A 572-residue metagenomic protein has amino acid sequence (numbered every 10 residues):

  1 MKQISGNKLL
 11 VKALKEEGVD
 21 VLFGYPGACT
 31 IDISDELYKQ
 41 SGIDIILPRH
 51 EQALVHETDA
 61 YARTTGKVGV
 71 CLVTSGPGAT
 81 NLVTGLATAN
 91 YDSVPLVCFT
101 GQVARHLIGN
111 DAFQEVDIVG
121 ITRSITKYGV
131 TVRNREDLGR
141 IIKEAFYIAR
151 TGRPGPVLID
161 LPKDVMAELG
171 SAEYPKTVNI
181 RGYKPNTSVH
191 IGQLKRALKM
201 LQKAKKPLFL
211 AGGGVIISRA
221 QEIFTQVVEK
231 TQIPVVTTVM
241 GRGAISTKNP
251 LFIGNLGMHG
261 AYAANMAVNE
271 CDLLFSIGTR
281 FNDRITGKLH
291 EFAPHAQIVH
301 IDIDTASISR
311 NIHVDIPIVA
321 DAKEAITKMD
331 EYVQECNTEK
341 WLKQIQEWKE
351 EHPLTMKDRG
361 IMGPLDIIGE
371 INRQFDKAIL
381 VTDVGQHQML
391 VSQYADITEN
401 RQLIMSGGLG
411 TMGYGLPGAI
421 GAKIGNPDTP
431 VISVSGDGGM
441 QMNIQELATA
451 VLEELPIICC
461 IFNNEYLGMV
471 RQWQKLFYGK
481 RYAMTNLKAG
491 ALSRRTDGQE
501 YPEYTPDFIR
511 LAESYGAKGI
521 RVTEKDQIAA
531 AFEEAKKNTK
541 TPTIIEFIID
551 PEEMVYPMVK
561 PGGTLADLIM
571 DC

Functional and structural regions predicted by a protein language model:
M1-V333, E370-R373, P456-C459, F477-M484 (+2 more regions): N-terminal alpha/beta PP-like core and its mobile active-site loop of ThDP/TPP-dependent enzymes
N7-V11, K15-D20, I33-Y38, Q346-A422: Active-site diphosphate/adenylate-binding microenvironment
T30, E51-H56, H387-M389, E524-I528: Short acidic loop-to-helix transition motifs that present clustered carboxylates
E51, N110-D111, K184-R196, L256-G260 (+5 more regions): A general structural motif
F113-Q114, S309-N311, P317-V319, I326 (+1 more regions): Thiamine diphosphate
I125-Y128, N179-R181, Q346-I361, L492-R495: Short glycine/proline- and acidic residue-enriched helix-loop micro-motifs that form flexible lids or anion-recognition
P154-V157, E335-W348, I544: Flexible, glycine/charged-enriched surface loops at secondary-structure junctions
D160, V381-D383, E546: Short beta-strand segments
